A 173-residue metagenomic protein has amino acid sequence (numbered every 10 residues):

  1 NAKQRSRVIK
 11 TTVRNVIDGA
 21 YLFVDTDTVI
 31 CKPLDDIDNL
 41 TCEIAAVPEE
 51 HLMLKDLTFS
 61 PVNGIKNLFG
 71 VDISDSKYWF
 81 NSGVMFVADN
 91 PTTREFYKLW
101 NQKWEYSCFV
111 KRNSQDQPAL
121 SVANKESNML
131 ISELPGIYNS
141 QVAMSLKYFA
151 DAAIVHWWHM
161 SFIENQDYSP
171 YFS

Functional and structural regions predicted by a protein language model:
N1-S173: Glycosyltransferase catalytic domains, chiefly GT-A lineage
